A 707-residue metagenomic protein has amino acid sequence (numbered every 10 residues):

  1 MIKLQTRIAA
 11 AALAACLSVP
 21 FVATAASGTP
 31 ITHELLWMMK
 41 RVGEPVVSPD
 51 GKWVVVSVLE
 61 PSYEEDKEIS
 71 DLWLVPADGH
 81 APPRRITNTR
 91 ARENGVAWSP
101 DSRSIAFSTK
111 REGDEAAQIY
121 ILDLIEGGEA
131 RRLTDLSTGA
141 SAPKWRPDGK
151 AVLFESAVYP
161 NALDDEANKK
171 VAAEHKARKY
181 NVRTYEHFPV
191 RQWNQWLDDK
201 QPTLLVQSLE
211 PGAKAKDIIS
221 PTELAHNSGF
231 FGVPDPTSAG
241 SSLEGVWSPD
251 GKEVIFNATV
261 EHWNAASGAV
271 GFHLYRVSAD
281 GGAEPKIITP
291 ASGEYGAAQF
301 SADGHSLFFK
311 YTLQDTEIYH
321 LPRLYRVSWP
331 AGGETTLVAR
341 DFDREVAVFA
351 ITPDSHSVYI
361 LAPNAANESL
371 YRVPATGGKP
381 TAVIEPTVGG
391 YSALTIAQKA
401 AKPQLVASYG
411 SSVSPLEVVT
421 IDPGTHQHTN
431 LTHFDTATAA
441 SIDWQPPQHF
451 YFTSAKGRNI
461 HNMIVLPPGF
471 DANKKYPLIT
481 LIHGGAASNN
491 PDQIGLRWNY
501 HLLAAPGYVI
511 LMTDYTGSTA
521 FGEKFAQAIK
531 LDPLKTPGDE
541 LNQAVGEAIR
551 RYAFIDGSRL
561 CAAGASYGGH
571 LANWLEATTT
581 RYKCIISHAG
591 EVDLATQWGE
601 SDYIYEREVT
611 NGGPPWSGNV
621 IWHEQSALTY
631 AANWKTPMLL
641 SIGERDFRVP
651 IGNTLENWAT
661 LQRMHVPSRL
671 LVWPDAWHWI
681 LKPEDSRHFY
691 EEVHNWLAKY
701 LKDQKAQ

Functional and structural regions predicted by a protein language model:
K40-V54, R90-S108, E129-A130, D135-V152 (+13 more regions): Conserved beta-propeller blade repeats
E64-I69, E112-A117, W196-K200, A265-F272 (+3 more regions): Short, solvent-exposed loop/turn segments at conserved positions within beta-propeller repeat blades
I69-S70, A157-L224, F231-P234, N257-Y275 (+3 more regions): Predominantly five- to eight-bladed beta-propeller fold
D71-A77, I121-D123, T203-L209, G271-D280 (+3 more regions): Beta-propeller blade signature
T432-A472: N-terminal cap/lid segment of alpha/beta-hydrolase-fold proteins
K474-G484: Short beta-strand element of the alpha/beta-hydrolase
K475, A487-Y500, G652-N653: The serine-hydrolase catalytic nucleophile loop
N499, A504-A505, M512-Q707: Active-site-proximal cap/loop segments of hydrolase catalytic domains
